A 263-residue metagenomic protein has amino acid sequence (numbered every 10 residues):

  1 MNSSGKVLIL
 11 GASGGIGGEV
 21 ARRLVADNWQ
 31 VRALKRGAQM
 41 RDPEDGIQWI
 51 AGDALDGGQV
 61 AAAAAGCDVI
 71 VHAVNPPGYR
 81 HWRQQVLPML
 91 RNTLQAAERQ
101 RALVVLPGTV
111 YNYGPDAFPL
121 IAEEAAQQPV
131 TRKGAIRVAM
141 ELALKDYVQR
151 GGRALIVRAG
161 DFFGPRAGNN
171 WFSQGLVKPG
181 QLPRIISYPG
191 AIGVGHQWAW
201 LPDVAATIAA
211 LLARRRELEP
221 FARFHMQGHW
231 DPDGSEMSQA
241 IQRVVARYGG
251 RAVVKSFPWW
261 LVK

Functional and structural regions predicted by a protein language model:
M1-N2, K6, T207-K263: Mid/C-terminal beta-alpha module of Rossmann-like enzyme folds, strongest in SDR-family dehydrogenases/epimerases
N2-S3, V7-D27: N-terminal Rossmann NAD(P)H-binding glycine-rich loop of SDR-like oxidoreductase domains
G37-Q100: NAD(P)H-binding glycine-rich loop region in Rossmannoid oxidoreductase-like domains and their noncatalytic homologs
R83-L87, V130-L142, N170-Q174, Q197-W198 (+2 more regions): Short-chain dehydrogenase/reductase
L90-A139, L155: Conserved Rossmann-fold NAD(P)-dependent oxidoreductase catalytic core, especially the SDR/UDP-sugar
T109, L142-R166: Conserved beta-loop-beta element that borders a ligand/cofactor-binding pocket
R132, G160-N170, G190-P202, L212 (+1 more regions): Glycine-rich "substrate-gating" loop/helix at the edge of Rossmann-like oxidoreductase active sites
K178-A199, A210-L211, L218-P220, H225: A conserved pocket-lining segment of Rossmann-fold NAD(P)-dependent short-chain dehydrogenase/reductase
